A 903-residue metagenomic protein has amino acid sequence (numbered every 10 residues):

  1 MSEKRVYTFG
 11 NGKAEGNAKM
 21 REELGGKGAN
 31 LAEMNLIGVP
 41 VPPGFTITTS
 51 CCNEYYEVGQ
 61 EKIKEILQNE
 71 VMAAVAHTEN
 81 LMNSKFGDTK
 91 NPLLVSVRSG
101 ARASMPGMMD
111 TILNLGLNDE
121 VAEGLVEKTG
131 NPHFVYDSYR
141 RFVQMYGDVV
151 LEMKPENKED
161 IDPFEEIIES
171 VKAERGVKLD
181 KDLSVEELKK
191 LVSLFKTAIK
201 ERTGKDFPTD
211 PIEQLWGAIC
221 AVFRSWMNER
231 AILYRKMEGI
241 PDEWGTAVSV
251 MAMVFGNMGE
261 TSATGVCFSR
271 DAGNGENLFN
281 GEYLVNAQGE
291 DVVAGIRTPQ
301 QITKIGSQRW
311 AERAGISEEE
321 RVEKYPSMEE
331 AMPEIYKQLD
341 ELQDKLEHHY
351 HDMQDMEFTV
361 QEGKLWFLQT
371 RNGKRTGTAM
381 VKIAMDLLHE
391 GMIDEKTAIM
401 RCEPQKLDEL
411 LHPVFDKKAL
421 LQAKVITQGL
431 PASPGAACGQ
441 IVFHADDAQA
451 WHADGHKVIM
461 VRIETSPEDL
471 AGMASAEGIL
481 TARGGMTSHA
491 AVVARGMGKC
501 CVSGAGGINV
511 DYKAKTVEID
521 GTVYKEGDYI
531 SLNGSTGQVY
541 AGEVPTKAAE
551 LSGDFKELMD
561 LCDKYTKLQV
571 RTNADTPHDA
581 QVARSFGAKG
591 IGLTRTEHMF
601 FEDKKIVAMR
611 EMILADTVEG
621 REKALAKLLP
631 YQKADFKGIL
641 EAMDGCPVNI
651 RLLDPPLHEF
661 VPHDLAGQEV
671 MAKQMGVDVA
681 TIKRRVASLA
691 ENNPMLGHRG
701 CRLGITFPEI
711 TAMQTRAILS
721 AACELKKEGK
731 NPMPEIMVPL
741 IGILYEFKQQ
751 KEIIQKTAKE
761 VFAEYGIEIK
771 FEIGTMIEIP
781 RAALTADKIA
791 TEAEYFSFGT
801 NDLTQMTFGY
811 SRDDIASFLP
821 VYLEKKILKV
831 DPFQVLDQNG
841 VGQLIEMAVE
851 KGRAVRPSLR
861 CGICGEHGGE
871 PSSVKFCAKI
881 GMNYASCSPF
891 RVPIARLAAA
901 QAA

Functional and structural regions predicted by a protein language model:
M1-A423, A450, H456-I459, S466-A471 (+10 more regions): Nucleotide/phosphate-binding sheet-loop regions of phosphoryl- and nucleotidyl-transfer enzymes
K13-R21, S433-S475, V841-P857: C-terminal accessory/binding modules appended to enzymatic or scaffolding proteins
F45, A482-G484, S503-G506, T594 (+2 more regions): Short beta->alpha connector loops at strand-helix junctions that form conserved, small/polar/Pro-enriched
N69, M237, I399-H452, K457-V458 (+5 more regions): Long, charged amphipathic helices and adjacent flexible linkers at domain junctions
R98-S99, L551, L561-A903: Conserved alpha/beta-domain cores
S249, V442, I459-R462, L480 (+3 more regions): Structural motif
K364-W366, I459, I463-A474, M486-V493 (+6 more regions): Glycine-rich phosphate/ribose-binding loops and adjacent secondary-structure elements that form binding surfaces
E477-R483, C501, G862: A short, small-residue-rich loop immediately preceding and capping a beta-strand
